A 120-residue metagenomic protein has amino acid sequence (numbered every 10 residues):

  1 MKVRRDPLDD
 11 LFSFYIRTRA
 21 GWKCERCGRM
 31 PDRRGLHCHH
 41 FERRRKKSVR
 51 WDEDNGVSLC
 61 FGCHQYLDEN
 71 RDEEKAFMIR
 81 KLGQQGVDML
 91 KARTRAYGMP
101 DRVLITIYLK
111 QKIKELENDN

Functional and structural regions predicted by a protein language model:
M1-S13, G28-D32, Q85-N120: A boundary/linker detector
V3, P7, T18, Q65: A short glycine-/small-residue-rich loop at the edge of a beta-strand within enzyme catalytic domains
L8-H37, C60: Short cysteine-rich loop/turn motifs with clustered Cys
E25-V57, L67, E73: Histidine-centered nuclease catalytic patch
G62-L67, R95-A96: Short histidine/acidic/glycine/proline-rich micro-motifs that form metal- and phosphate-coordinating active-site loops
Y66-E73, Q84-L90: Substrate-binding/catalytic groove segments of enzymes that remodel or degrade extracellular structural polymers
K81: Conserved catalytic core of Hanks-type protein kinase domains
